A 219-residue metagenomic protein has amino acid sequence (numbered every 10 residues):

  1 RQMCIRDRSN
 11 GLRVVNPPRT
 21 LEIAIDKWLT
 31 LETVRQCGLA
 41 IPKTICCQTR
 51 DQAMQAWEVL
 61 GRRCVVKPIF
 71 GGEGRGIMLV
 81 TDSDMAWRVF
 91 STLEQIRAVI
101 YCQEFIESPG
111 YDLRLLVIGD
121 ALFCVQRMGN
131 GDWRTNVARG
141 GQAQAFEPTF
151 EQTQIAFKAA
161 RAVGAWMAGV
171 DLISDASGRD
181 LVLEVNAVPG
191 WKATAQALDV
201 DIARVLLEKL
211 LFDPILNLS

Functional and structural regions predicted by a protein language model:
R1-I5: Short, small-residue-biased leader/transition segments that mark boundaries at the very start of proteins
D7, R161, S174-S219: C-terminal active-site "lid" helix and adjoining low-complexity regulatory extension at the edge of ATP-using catalytic
S9-G76: A conserved helix-loop-beta module that forms one wall/lid of the active-site cleft in ATP-utilizing catalytic domains
E32-R35, L60-R62, S83-M85, G119-A121 (+1 more regions): Short, hinge-like loop/turn segments at secondary-structure boundaries
I41, C64-K67, R97-C102, W166 (+1 more regions): Short, structured loop/turn "capping" segments at alpha-beta junctions
C64, Y101, F123-C124, A168 (+1 more regions): Protein kinase-like catalytic core scaffold
R75-V163: Phosphate-binding site of ATP-dependent enzymes
Q103-E104, A165-S177: A short glycine-rich, hydrophobically flanked beta-strand micro-motif that places a catalytic Asp/Glu for divalent metal
